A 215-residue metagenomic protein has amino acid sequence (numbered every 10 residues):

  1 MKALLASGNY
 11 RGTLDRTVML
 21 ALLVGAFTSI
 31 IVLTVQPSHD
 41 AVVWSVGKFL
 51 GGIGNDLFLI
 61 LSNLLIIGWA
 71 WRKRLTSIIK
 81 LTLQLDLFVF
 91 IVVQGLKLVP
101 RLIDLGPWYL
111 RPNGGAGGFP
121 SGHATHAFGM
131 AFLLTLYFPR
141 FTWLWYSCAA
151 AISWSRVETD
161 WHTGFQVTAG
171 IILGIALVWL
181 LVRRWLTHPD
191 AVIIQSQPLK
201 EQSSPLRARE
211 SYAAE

Functional and structural regions predicted by a protein language model:
K2-G118, T125-W154: Hydrophobic alpha-helical bundle signature of multipass membrane enzymes
L98-Y109, G164-I171, T187-S196: A cytosolic-side transmembrane-helix exit/cap motif
G114-G115, E158, R183: Alpha-helical hydrophobic/aromatic positions enriched in membrane-embedded helices and signal peptides
F119-P120, V157, T163: Short conserved micro-motifs on helix faces and helix-strand junctions that flank and scaffold key functional residues
H123-A127, H162-W185: Alpha-helical transmembrane segments that form the membrane-embedded catalytic/substrate-binding core of multi-pass
H126, T159, A169, P198-K200 (+1 more regions): Intrinsic structural disorder/low-complexity segments
S147-V157, I194-K200: Short, conserved aromatic-histidine micro-motifs
A176-E215: C-terminal membrane module of polytopic membrane proteins
